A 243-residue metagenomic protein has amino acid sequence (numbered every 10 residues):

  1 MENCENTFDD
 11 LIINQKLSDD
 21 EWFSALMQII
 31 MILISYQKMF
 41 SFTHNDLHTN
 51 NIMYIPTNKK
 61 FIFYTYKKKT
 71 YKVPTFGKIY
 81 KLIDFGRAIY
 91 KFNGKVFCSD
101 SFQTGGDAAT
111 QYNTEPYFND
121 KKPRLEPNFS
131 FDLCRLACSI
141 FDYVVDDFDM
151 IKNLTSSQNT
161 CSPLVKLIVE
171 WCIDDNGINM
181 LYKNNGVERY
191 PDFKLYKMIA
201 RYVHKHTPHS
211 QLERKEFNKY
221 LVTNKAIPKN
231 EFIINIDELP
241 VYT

Functional and structural regions predicted by a protein language model:
M1, G77-L82, F129-D132, L136: Extended HEAT/HEAT-like alpha-solenoid repeat tracts in very large eukaryotic scaffold/adaptor proteins
M1-D20, F92-S99: Conserved structural core of kinase catalytic domains
T7, E21-S24, Q28-M31, S35 (+4 more regions): Acidic, Ser/Thr-rich intrinsically disordered and amphipathic helical segments
L11, F40-T49, Y54, N93 (+2 more regions): Short, flexible/disordered secondary-structure transition segments
Q15-N45, T49, N58-K59: Conserved kinase catalytic-core helix
L17-S18, N45, T49-P56, F97-T104 (+1 more regions): Amphipathic alpha-helical scaffolding segments
T43, H48-P127: Catalytic activation segment of kinase domains across protein kinase-like and atypical kinase folds
Y112-T243: Helical subdomain adjoining the active site within ATP-dependent kinase catalytic cores
